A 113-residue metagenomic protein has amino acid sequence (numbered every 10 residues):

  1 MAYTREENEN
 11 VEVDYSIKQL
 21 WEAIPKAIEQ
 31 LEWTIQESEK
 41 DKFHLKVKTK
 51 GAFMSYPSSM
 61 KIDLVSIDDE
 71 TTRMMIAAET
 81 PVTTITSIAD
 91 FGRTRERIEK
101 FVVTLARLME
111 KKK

Functional and structural regions predicted by a protein language model:
M1-K113: Ser/Thr-rich, low-complexity intrinsically disordered terminal regions
